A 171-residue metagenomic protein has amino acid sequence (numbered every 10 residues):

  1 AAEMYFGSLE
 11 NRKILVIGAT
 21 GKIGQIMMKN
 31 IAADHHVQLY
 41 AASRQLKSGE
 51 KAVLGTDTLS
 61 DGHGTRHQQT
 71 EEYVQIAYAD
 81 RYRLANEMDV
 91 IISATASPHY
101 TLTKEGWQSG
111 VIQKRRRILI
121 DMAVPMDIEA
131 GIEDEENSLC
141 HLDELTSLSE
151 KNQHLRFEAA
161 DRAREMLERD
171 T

Functional and structural regions predicted by a protein language model:
A2-A32: Glycine-rich adenosine-cofactor-binding loop
A19, R44, M122: Cofactor-binding loop segments of dinucleotide-utilizing enzymes, especially the Rossmann-like FAD- and NAD(P)+-binding
Q25, D34-L59, G64: NAD(P)-binding Rossmann-fold cofactor-contacting core
H67, E71-M88: Short acidic low-complexity segments
R81-K104, I112, R116-I120, V124-P125: Rossmann-like NAD(P)-binding element
Q108-I118, M122-T171: Adenosine-phosphate binding glycine-rich loop
